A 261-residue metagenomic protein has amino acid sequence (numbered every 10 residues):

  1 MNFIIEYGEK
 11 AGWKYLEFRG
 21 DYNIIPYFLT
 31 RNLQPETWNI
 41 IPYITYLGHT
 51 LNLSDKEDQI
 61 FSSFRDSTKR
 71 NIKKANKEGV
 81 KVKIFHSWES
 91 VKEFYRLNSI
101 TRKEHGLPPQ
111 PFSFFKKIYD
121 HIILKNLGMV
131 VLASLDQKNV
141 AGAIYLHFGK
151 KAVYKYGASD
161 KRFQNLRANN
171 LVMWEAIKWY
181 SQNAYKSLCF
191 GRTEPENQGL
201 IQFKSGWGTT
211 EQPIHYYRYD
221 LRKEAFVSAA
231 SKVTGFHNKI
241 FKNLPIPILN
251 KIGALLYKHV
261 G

Functional and structural regions predicted by a protein language model:
M1-I4, G12, T45: Generic hydrophobic, aliphatic-rich segments that mediate packing or membrane embedding
M1-Y7, K116-A229: Aromatic (often tryptophan-rich) hydrophobic motifs at membrane interfaces
I4, S67, N98-T101, I122 (+3 more regions): Alpha-helix boundary/capping residues
E9, G20-N165: A conserved beta-strand-loop-helix scaffold within acyl/acetyltransferase catalytic domains
G12-K14, A184: Short loop/turn motifs at secondary-structure junctions
F18-G20, F190: Conserved beta-strand positions
L33, W38-Q59, N183-K186, F190-G261: Active-site/acyl-donor-binding loops of N-acyltransferases
K73-K77, G106-Q110, G157, N169-L171 (+3 more regions): Glycine-rich loops and low-complexity Gly/Arg-rich segments that provide flexible linkers or classic glycine-based
